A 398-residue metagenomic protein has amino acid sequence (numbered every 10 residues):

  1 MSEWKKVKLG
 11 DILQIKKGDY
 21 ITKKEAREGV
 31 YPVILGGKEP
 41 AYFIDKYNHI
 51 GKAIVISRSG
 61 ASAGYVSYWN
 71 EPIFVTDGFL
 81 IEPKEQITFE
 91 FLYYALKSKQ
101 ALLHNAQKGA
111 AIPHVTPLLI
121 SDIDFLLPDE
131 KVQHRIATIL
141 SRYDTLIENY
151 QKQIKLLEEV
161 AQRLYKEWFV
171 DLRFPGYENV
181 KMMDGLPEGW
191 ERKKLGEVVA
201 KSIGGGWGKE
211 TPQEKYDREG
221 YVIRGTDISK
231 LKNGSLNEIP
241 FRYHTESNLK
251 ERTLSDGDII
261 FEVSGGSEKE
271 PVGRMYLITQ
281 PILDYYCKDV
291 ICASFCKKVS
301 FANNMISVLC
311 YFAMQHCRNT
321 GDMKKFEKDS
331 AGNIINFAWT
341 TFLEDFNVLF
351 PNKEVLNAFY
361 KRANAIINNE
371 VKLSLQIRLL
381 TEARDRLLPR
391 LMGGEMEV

Functional and structural regions predicted by a protein language model:
M1-Y20, K24-G36, D122-D171, P175-G206 (+1 more regions): Non-catalytic DNA-recognition/assembly elements of restriction-modification systems
K6-I54, S67-W69, I73-L80, G196-P212 (+2 more regions): Sequence-specific dsDNA recognition surfaces
S59-G60: Contiguous, often N-terminal, cationic amphipathic patches that form binding interfaces
P72-F79, G109-A137, K288-C296, D322-N357: A short glycine-rich beta-alpha junction/loop motif
Q86-F91, N304-Y311, K353-N357: Short, conserved charged micro-motifs
W190-R224, W339-T341, N347-F350: Extended boundary segments
V272-K288, C292: Short, compositionally biased
K297-T320: Glycine- and charge-enriched low-complexity intrinsically disordered segments
